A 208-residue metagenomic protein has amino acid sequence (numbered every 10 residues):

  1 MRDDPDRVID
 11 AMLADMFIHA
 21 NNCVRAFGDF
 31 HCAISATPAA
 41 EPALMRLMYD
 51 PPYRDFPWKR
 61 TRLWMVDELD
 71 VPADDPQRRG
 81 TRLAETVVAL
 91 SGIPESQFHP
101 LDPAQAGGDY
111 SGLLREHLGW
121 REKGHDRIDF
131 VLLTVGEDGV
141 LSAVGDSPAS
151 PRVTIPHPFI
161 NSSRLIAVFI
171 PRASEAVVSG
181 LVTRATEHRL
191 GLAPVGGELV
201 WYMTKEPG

Functional and structural regions predicted by a protein language model:
M1-C32: N-terminal glycine-/serine-/threonine-rich phosphate-binding loop
I34-A39, L133-E137: Glycine-rich beta-strand-to-loop/alpha-helix junction loops that act as flexible
R46-F56, T81, E85, D146-A149: A glycine- and small-aliphatic-rich helix-loop capping segment at beta-alpha/alpha-beta transitions that lines
Y53-R60, G92, P158-S163, A193-G196: Short, conserved loop/helix-junction motifs that constitute active-site signature segments in enzyme catalytic cores
F56-F130: Ligand-binding beta-strand-loop-alpha-helix segment within the catalytic cores of soluble metabolic enzymes
P72-D74, G139-G145, A176-V177: Short acidic/glycine-rich loop or secondary-structure boundary segments that cap or lie
F130-P158: Class I SAM-dependent methyltransferase SAM-binding "motif I" and its flanking Rossmann-like core
S162-G208: ATP/nucleoside-binding phosphotransfer catalytic cores, i.e., glycine-rich phosphate-binding loops
